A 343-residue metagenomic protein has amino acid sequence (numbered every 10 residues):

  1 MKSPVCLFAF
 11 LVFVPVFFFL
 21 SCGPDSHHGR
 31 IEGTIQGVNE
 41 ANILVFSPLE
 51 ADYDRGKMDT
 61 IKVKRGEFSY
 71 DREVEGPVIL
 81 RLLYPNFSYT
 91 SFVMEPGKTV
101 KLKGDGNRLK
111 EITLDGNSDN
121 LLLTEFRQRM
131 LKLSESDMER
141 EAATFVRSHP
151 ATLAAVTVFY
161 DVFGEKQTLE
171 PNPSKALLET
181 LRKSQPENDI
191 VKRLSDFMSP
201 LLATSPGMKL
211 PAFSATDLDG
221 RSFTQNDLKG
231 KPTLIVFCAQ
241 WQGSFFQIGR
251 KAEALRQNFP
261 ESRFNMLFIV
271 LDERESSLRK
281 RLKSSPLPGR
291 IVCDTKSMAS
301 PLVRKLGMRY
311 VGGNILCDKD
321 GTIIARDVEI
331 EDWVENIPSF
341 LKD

Functional and structural regions predicted by a protein language model:
M1-T34: Bacterial Sec-dependent N-terminal signal peptides
C22, E135-P206, D343: N-terminal targeting signals for export/organelle localization
C22-S148: A non-transmembrane, solvent-exposed segment enriched in polar/low-complexity residues
R55-G56, K209, R309-V311: Short, small/polar residue-rich loop motifs at catalytic or cofactor-binding pockets
K192-Q225, N336-D343: N-terminal "domain-start" segment that seeds a small globular fold
F223-A252, N265: Short active-site neighborhood of thiol/selenol oxidoreductases, capturing the structured segment around
F246-S285, S297-V303: Structural microenvironment flanking redox-active thiols in thiol-disulfide oxidoreductases
L287, D294-K342: Thiol/disulfide oxidoreductase modules built on the thioredoxin-like
